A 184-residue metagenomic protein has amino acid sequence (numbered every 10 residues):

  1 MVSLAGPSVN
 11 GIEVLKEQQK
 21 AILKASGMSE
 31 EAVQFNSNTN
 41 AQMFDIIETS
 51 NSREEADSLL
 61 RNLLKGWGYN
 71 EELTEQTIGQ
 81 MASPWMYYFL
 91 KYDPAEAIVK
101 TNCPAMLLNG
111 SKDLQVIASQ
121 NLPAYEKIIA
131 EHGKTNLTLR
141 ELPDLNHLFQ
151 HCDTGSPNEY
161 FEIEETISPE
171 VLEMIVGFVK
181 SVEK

Functional and structural regions predicted by a protein language model:
M1-A5, M106-L108, T138-E141: Structural recognition of the beta-strand scaffold that forms the well-ordered cores of secreted hydrolase catalytic
V2-V99: Accessory cap/linker subdomain of secreted extracellular hydrolases
P7-G11, K112-Q115, D144-L148: Solvent-exposed loop/turn segments at secondary-structure junctions within structured extracellular/periplasmic domains
E96-V99, P123-K127, P169, E173 (+1 more regions): Solvent-exposed, polar/charged alpha-helical surfaces in well-ordered, non-transmembrane soluble domains, broadly
I98-T101, E131-K134: Short, conserved loop/helix-junction motifs that constitute active-site signature segments in enzyme catalytic cores
T101, L107-N109, D113: Short beta-strand/loop motif that positions the catalytic acidic residue of the alpha/beta-hydrolase fold
L114-P123: Conserved alpha/beta-hydrolase "acid-adjacent" motif
H132, T138, P143-K184: Catalytic active-site module of serine/aspartate enzymes centered on a nucleophile-bearing elbow/loop
